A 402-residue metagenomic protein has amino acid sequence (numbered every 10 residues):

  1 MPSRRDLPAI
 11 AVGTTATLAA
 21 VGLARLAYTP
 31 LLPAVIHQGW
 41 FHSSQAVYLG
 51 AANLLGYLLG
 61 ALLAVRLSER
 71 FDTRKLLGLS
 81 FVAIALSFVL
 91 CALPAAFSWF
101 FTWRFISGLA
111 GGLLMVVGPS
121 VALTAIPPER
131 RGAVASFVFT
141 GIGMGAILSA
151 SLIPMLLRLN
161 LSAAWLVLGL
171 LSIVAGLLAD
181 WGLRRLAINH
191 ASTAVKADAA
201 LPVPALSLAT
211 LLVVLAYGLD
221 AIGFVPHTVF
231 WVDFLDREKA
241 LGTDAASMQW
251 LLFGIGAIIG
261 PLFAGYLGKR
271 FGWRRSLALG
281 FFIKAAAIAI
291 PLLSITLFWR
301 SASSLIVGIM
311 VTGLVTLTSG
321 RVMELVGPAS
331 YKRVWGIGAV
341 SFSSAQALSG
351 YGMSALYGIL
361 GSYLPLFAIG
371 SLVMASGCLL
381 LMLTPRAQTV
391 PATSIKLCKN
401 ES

Functional and structural regions predicted by a protein language model:
T29, A209-L251: Extracytoplasmic gate region of multi-pass secondary transporters
W40, D72, L93-W99, A240 (+1 more regions): Helix-breaking motifs and short loop linkers at transmembrane-helix boundaries and internal kinks in secondary membrane
L59-A95: Conserved MFS/SLC helix-loop-helix module at the cytosolic interface between two early adjacent transmembrane helices
G60-D72, G260-G272, G358: Helix-to-loop junctions at the C-terminal end of transmembrane segments in multipass secondary transporters
S98-I106, F298-I306: Paired small-residue
W103-G141: Cytoplasmic helix-loop-helix junction between adjacent transmembrane helices in 12-TM secondary transporters
P128, F137-R184: Helix-loop-helix hairpin linking two adjacent transmembrane segments in secondary transporters
P328-L360: A late C-terminal transmembrane helix in Major Facilitator Superfamily
